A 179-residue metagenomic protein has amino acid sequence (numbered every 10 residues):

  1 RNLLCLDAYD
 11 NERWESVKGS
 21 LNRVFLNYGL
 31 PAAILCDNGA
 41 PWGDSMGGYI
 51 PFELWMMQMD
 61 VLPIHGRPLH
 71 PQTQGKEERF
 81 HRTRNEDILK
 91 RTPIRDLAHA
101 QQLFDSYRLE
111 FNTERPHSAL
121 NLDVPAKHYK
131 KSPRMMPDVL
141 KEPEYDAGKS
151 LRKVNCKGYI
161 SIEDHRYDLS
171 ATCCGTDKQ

Functional and structural regions predicted by a protein language model:
N2-H99, L103-D105, L109: RNase H-like DDE/DDD metal-dependent nuclease/strand-transfer catalytic core used by mobile genetic elements
N112-Q179: C-terminal, beta-rich DNA-binding module of retroviral/retroelements integrases
